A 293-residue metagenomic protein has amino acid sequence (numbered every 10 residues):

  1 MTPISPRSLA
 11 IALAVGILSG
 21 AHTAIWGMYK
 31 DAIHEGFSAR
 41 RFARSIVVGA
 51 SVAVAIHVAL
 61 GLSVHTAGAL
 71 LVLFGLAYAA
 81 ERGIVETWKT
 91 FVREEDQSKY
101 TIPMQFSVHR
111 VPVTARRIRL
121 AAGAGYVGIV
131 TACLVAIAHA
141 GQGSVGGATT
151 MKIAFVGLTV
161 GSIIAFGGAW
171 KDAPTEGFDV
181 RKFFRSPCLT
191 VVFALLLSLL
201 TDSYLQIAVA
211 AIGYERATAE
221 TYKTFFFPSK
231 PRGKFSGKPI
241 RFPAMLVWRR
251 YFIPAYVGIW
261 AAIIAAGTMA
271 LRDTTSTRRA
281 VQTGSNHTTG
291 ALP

Functional and structural regions predicted by a protein language model:
M1, A21-M28, V54-H57, I129-Q142 (+1 more regions): Membrane-embedded alpha-helical segments in integral membrane proteins
P3-R7, G36-R40, V64-V127, G177-C188 (+1 more regions): C-terminal transmembrane helix-loop-helix hairpin of multi-pass membrane proteins
P6-L18, G68-L76, V145-T159, Q206-I207: Structural signature of hydrophobic alpha-helical transmembrane segments
A10, I33-V52, G146-L158, F178-C188: Loop-to-helix transition at the N-terminal end of transmembrane alpha-helices
I11-D31, T159-G168: N-terminal signal-anchor/start-transfer transmembrane helix
T23-S63, L73-A79, I84: N-terminal first transmembrane alpha-helix
D31-A32, A55-V64, L134-H139, G168-A173 (+1 more regions): Hydrophobic alpha-helical transmembrane segments
S107-G177: Generic multipass alpha-helical transmembrane bundles of integral membrane proteins
